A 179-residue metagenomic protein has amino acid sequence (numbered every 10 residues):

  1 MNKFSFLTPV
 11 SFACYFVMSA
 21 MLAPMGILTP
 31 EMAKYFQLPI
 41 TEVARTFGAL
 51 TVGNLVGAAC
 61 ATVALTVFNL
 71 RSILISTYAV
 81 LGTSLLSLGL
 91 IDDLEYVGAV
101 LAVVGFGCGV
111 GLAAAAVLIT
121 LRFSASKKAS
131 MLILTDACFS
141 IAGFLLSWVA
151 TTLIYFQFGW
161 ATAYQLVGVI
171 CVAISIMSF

Functional and structural regions predicted by a protein language model:
A13-M32, F36: Extracytoplasmic
Y15, F47, T51, S130-S140: Small-residue-rich transmembrane alpha-helices and their cytosolic helix-loop interfaces in multi-pass secondary
S19, A23, G105-A113, F144: Small-residue-rich segments within alpha-helical transmembrane domains of MFS-like 12-TM solute carriers
A23, L50-L55, A59, F144: Residue-level signature of mid-helix packing/kink "hotspots" within the transmembrane helices of 12-pass Major
V56-L94: Conserved MFS/SLC helix-loop-helix module at the cytosolic interface between two early adjacent transmembrane helices
S84-L88, V104, S178: MFS-fold secondary transporters
Y96, L134-F179: Helix-loop-helix hairpin linking two adjacent transmembrane segments in secondary transporters
V100-A137: Cytoplasmic helix-loop-helix junction between adjacent transmembrane helices in 12-TM secondary transporters
